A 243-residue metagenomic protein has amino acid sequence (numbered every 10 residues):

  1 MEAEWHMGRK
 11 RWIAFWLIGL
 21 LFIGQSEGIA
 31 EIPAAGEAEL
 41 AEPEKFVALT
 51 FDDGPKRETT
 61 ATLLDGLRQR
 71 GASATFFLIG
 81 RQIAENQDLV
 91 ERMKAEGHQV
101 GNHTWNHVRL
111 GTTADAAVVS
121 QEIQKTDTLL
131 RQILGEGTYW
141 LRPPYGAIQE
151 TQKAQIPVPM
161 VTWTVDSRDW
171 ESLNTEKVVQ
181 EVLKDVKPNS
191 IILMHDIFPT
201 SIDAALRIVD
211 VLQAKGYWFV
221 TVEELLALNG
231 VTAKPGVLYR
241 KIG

Functional and structural regions predicted by a protein language model:
M1-A48, D65-T75, K187-G243: Terminal accessory/targeting
I18-G19, Q25, I79-G80, G101 (+5 more regions): Generic signature of intrinsically disordered, low-complexity segments enriched in small/polar residues
E31-A114, V118, K125, L129 (+3 more regions): Active-site beta->alpha N-cap acidic-glycine motif
T62, A84-E85, H107-W218, E223-V237: Catalytic domains of cell-wall/extracellular-matrix polysaccharide-remodeling enzymes, centered on de-N-acetylation
